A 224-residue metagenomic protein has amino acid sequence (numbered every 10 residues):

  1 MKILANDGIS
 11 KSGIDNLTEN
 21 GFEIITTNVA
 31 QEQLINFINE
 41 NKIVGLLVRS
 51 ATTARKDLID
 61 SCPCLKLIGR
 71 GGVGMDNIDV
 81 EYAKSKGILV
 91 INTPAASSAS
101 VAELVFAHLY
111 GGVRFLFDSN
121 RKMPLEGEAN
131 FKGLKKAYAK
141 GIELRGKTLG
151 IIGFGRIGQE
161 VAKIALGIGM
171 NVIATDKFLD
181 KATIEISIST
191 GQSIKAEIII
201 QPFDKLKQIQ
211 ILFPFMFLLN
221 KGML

Functional and structural regions predicted by a protein language model:
M1-I91, L206-Q208, P214: An N-terminal-biased, well-structured beta-alpha scaffold segment characteristic of Rossmann-like dinucleotide-binding
K2-L4, S12, F22-T26, S98-S100 (+5 more regions): Structural/interface elements that position substrates and couple domains in central-metabolism enzymes
I25-A30, R49-S50, E126-K136, Q192-I200 (+1 more regions): Short gly/ser/thr-rich secondary-structure transition/capping motifs
N39, A54-D57, K177-L224: Rossmann-like adenosine-cofactor binding region
P94-T148: Phosphate-binding beta-alpha-beta segment of Rossmann-like dinucleotide-binding domains, i.e., the NAD(P)
F154-G155: Glycine-rich Rossmann-fold phosphate-binding loop(s) that bind the pyrophosphate of adenine dinucleotide cofactors
G158-Q159: N-terminal Rossmann-fold NAD(P) dinucleotide-binding loop
A165: Aromatic pocket-lining residues of Rossmann-like dinucleotide-binding sites
